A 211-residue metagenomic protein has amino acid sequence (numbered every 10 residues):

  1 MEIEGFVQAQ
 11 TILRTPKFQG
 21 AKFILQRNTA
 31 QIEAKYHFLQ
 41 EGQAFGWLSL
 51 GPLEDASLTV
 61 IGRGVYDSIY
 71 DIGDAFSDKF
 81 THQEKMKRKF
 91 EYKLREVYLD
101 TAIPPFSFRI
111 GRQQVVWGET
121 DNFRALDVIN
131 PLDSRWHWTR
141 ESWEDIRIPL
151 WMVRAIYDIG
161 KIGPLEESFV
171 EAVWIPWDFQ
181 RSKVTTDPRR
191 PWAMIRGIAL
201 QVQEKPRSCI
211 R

Functional and structural regions predicted by a protein language model:
M1-I3, K35-L58, A102-F106, D121 (+3 more regions): Short loop/turn motifs that connect adjacent beta-strands in outer-membrane beta-barrel proteins
I3-T11, L58-G64, F108-R112, V170-P176: Transmembrane beta-barrel strands of outer-membrane/channel proteins
T11-T15, K22-A30, F90-R95, R147-W151: Residues that define the transmembrane beta-barrel architecture of outer-membrane proteins
T15-G20, G46, Y70-S77, D121-D127 (+1 more regions): Outer-membrane beta-barrel translocator domains and adjoining extracellular loop/strand segments of Gram-negative
K17-A21, F80-K85, H137-E141, I210: Extracellular loop and loop/strand-boundary signature of outer-membrane beta-barrel proteins
I24, A44-T101, N122-F123: Surface-exposed loop and membrane-interface regions of Gram-negative outer-membrane beta-barrel proteins
A30-Y36, V60, E96-T101, V153-D158 (+1 more regions): Residues on the lipid-exposed face of transmembrane beta-strands in outer-membrane beta-barrel proteins
W143-R211: Signature for the C-terminal beta-barrel architecture of outer-membrane proteins
